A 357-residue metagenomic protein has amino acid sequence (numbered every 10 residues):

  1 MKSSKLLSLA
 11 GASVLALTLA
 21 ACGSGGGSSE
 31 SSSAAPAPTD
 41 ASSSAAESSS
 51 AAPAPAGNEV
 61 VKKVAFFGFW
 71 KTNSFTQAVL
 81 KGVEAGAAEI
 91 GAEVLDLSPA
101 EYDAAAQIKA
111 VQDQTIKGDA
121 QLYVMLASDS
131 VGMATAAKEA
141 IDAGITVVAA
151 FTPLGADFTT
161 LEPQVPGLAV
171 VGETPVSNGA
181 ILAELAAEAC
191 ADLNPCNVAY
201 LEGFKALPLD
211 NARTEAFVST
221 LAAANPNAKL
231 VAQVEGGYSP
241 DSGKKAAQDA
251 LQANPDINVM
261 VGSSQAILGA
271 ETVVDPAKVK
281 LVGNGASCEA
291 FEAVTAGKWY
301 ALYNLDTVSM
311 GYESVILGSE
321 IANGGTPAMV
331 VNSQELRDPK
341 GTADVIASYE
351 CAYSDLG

Functional and structural regions predicted by a protein language model:
G11, A52-K62, L201, K205 (+2 more regions): Hinge/cleft segment of the Venus flytrap/periplasmic-binding protein
C22-A35: Bacterial lipoprotein signal-peptidase II cleavage site
P55-G57, V61-G86, L95-Q112, L126-V131 (+2 more regions): Extracytoplasmic "Venus flytrap"
A65-G68, G118-S128, T146-F151, Y200 (+4 more regions): Periplasmic-binding protein-like
F75-I90, N178-L182, P208-A228, A246 (+2 more regions): Short, solvent-exposed amphipathic alpha-helices that sit in or adjacent to ligand/effector-binding or catalytic
Q107, L168-N197, G243, A286-A290 (+1 more regions): Hydrophobic alpha-helical segments within soluble ligand-binding/sensing domains
L126-D142, F217, V231-A293: Hydrophobic alpha-helical
A137-S177, S287-T295, Y300: Flexible loop/hinge segments that line or gate small-molecule binding clefts
